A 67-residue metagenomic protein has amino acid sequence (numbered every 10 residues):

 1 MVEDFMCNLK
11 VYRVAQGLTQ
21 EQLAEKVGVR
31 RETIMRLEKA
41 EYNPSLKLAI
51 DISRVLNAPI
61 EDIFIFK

Functional and structural regions predicted by a protein language model:
M1-A15: A short, Lys/Arg-rich alpha-helix, primarily the initiator
C7, G17-L18, P44-K47: Residue-level signal for the short linker/turn that defines the boundary of a DNA-recognition helix
V14, E25, R54: Alpha-helical residues within the helix-turn-helix
L18-M35: Short alpha-helical DNA-recognition segment
K47-D62: DNA major-groove recognition helix of helix-turn-helix/homeodomain DNA-binding modules
F64-K67: Short amphipathic recognition helices of helix-turn-helix/homeodomain-type DNA-binding modules
